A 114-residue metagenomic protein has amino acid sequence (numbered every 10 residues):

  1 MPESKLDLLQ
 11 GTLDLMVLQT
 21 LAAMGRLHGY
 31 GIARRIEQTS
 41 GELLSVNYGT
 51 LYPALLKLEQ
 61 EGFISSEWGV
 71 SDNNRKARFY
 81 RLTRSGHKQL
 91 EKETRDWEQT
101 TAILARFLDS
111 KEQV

Functional and structural regions predicted by a protein language model:
M1-G11, E93: Intrinsically disordered, low-complexity serine/threonine- and proline-rich regulatory segments
S4-D7, G62, V114: Short, contiguous hydrophobic alpha-helices characteristic of membrane insertion segments
D7-T50: N-terminal helix-turn-helix DNA-binding core of bacterial DNA-binding proteins
T12, M16, A77, R81 (+1 more regions): Amphipathic alpha-helical recognition patches that constitute DNA-binding helices
L51-L58: Basic amphipathic alpha-helical segments that dock to polyanions
E59-K76, R81: Beta-hairpin "wing" of winged helix-turn-helix
L82-G86: Accessory beta->alpha helical hairpin/"wing" motif in late/C-terminal subdomains of nucleic-acid enzymes
H87-V114: Amphipathic alpha-helical dimerization/coiled-coil segments that flank or bridge DNA-binding/regulatory modules
